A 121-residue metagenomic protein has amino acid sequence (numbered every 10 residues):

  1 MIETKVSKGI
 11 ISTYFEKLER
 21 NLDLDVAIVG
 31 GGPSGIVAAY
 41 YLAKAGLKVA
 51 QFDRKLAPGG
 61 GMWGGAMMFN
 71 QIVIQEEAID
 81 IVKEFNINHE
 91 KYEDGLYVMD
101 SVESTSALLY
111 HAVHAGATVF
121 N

Functional and structural regions predicted by a protein language model:
M1-V26, E103, A115: Extreme N-terminal leader/targeting segments of oxidoreductases
I2-V6, R20, R54-A78: Conserved N-terminal glycine-rich FAD pyrophosphate-binding loop of Rossmann-like flavoproteins
A27, A43-W63: Glycine-rich FAD pyrophosphate-binding loop
G30-S34: Glycine-rich Rossmann-fold phosphate-binding loop(s) that bind the pyrophosphate of adenine dinucleotide cofactors
Y40, K44, Y110: Short, well-ordered alpha-helices that flank and scaffold nucleotide-derived cofactor binding pockets
Y41, A57, Q71-Y92: Conserved FAD-binding subdomain of flavin-dependent enzymes
N86-N121: Feature captures the FAD/FMN-dependent oxidoreductase FAD-binding
